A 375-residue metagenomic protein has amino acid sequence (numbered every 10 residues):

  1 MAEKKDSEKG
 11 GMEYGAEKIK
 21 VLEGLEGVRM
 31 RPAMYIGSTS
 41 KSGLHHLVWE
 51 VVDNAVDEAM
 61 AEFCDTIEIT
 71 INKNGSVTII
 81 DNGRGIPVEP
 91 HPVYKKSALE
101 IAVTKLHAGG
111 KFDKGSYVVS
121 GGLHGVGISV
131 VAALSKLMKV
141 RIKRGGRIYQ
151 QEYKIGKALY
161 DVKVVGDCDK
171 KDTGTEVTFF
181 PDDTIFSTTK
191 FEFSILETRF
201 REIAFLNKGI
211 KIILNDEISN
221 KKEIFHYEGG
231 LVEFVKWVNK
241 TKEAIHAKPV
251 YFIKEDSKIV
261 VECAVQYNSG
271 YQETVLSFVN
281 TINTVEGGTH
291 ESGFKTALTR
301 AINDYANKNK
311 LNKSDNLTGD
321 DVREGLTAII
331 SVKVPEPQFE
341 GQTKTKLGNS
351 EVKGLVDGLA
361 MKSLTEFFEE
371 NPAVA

Functional and structural regions predicted by a protein language model:
M1-V52, I101: Bergerat-fold GHKL ATPase/HATPase_c domain
A2-E17, K73-A98, G109-W237: GHKL-type ATPase core
E13-G24, S40-G43, E50, S194 (+6 more regions): N-terminal amphipathic, basic-rich helices that act as targeting or association modules
S42-T66, G127-L134: Conserved ATP-binding N-box helix of the HATPase_c
T66-K73: Short beta-strand/loop element within the Bergerat-fold HATPase_c
D113-S116, D183-F191, V285, N312 (+2 more regions): Short, polar/flexible loop-turn hinges at active-site or ligand-entry regions and domain interfaces
D161-V164, S194, R201-I203, G209 (+1 more regions): GHKL/Histidine-kinase-like ATPase module
S350-A375: Flexible helix-coil linker/hinge segments at domain or subdomain boundaries
